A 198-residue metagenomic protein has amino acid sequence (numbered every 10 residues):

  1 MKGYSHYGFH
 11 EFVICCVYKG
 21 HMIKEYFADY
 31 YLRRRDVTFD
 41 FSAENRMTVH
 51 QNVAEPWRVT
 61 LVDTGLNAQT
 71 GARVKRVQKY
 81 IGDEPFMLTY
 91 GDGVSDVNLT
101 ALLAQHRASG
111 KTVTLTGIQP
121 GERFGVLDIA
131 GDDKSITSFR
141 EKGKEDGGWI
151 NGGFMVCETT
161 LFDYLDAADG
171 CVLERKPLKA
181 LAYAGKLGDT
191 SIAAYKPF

Functional and structural regions predicted by a protein language model:
M1-Y90, A101: Conserved N-terminal catalytic core of the sugar/cofactor nucleotidyltransferase
H10-F12, T112-V113, S191: Residues at the starts of beta-strands that form the adenosine-phosphate
A28-D29, I129-G131: Short low-complexity, flexible loop/linker segments enriched in glycine and/or proline with clustered acidic
M47-W57, A130-G131, K179-G188: Short, conserved catalytic or adaptor-binding loops enriched in Gly and charged residues
P85-M87, V94-R107, I118-E122, D133-F198: Catalytic-core segments of class I nucleotidyltransferases/pyrophosphorylases that form NMP-activated intermediates
G125-L127: Extracellular disulfide-bonded cysteine-rich modules/repeats
